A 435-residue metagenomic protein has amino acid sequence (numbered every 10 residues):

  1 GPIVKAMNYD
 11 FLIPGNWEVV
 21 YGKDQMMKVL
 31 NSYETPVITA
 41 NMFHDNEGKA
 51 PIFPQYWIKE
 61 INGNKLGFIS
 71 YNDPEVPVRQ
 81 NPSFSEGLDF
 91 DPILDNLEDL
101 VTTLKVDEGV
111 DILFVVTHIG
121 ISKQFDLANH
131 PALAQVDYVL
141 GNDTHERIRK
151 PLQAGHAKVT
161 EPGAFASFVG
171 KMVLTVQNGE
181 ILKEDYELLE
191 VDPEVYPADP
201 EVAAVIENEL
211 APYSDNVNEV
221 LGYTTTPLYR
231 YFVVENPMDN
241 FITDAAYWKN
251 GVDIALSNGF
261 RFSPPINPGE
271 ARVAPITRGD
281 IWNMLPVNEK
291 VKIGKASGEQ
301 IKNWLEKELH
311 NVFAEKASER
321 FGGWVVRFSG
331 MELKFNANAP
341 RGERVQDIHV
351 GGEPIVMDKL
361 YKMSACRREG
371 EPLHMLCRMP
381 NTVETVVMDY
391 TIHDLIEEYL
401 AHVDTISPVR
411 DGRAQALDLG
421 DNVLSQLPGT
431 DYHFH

Functional and structural regions predicted by a protein language model:
G1, A6, S85, P92 (+2 more regions): Catalytic centers of hydrolytic enzymes
G1-V195, E201, V233-A245, A255 (+2 more regions): Acidic, metal/ion-coordinating pockets
